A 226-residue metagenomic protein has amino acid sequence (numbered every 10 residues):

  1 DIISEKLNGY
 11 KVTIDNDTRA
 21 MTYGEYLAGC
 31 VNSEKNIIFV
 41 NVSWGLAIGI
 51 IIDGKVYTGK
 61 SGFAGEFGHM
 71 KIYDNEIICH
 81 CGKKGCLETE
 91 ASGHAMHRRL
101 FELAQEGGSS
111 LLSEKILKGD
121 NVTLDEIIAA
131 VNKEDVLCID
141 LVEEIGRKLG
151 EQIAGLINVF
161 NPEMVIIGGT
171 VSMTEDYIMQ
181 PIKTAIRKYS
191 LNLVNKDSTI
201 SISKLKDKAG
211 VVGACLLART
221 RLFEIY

Functional and structural regions predicted by a protein language model:
D1-I3: Structural element of the ATP-grasp superfamily
E5-Y10, L27-A28, D74-I78, K83-Y226: ATP-binding/phosphotransfer module of carbohydrate and carboxylate kinases, centering on a glycine-rich
V12, I37-V40, V165: Hydrophobic residues within beta-strands of alpha/beta enzymes
V12-N16, I50: General beta-strand structural signal in soluble alpha/beta enzymes
D15-I37: Conserved phosphate-binding catalytic cores of ATP/NTP-utilizing and phosphoryl-transfer enzymes
R19-A20, L46, I167: AAA+ ATPase active-site-proximal loops
G29-A91: Glycine-rich phosphate-binding loop of actin/hexokinase-like ATP-binding domains
